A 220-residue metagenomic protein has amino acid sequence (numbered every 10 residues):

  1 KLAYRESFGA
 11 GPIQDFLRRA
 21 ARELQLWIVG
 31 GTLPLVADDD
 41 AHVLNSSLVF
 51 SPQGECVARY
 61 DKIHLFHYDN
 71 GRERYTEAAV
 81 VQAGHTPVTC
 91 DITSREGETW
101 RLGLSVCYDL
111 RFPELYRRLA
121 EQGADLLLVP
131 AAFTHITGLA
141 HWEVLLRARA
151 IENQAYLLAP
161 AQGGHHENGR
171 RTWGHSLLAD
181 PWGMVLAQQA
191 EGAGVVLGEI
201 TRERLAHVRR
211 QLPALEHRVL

Functional and structural regions predicted by a protein language model:
E6-G9, D15, R19, D38-Q122 (+2 more regions): Active-site catalytic loop in hydrolytic enzyme cores
E6-V29, R101, C107-V196: CN hydrolase (nitrilase-like) catalytic-core segments centered on the catalytic cysteine and neighboring Lys/Glu
I28-L35, H67-Y75, L157-A161: Short Pro/Gly-enriched beta-strand edge/turn motifs at strand-loop
G30-G31, S46-V49, V88-C90, S176-L178 (+1 more regions): Short beta-strand scaffold segments in enzyme catalytic cores
L35-D38, H165: Short glycine/acidic-enriched loop and turn motifs that connect beta-strands
E55-A58, M184-L186, A206: Short helix-loop capping/hinge motifs at secondary-structure junctions, enriched in acidic/polar residues
E203-L220: A short C-terminal boundary segment appended to hydrolase-like catalytic domains
